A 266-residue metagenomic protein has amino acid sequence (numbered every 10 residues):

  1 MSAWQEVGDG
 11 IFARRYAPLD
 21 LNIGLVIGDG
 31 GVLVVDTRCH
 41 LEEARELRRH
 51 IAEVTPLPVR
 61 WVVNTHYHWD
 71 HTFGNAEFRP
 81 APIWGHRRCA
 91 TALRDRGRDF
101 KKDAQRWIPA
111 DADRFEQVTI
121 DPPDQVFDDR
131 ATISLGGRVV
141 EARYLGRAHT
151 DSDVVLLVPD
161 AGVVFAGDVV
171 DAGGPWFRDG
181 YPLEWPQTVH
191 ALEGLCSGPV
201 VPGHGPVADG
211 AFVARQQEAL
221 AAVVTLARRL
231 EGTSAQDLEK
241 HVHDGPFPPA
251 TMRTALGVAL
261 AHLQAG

Functional and structural regions predicted by a protein language model:
S2-H50, V154-D168: Conserved beta-strand hairpin/beta-sheet module of binuclear metal-dependent hydrolase folds, prominently
E6, T91-Y144, D160, E193: Metallo-beta-lactamase
G10, V26, D36, I51 (+9 more regions): Divalent metal-coordination and catalytic microenvironments
A13, L33-D36, R60-V63, E141-A142: Short catalytic-loop micro-motif centered on adjacent basic/acidic residues
D29-G31, L41-G85, L195-C196: Active-site metal-binding motif and surrounding structural segment of the metallo-beta-lactamase
G31-L33, C39-L41, T132, V139-A222: Metallo-beta-lactamase
C39-H40, R87-T91: Short, acidic/turn-prone active-site loops that include or flank metal/cofactor- and phosphate-binding residues
E193-C196, V207-G266: Accessory terminal helices/loops
